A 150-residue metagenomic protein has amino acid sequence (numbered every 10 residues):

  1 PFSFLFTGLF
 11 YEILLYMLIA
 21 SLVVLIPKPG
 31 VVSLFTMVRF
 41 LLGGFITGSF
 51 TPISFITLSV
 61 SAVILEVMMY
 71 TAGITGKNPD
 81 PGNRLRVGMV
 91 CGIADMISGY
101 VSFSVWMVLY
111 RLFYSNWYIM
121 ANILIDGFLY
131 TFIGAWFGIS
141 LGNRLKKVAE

Functional and structural regions predicted by a protein language model:
P1-G8, R39-M69: Interfacial aromatic-anchored transmembrane helix boundaries in multi-pass membrane proteins
P1-I26: Hydrophobic transmembrane alpha-helices
L5, P52, D80-E150: Membrane-embedded alpha-helical hairpins and interfacial helices in multi-pass inner-membrane proteins
I13, M17, P29-M37, F55-S59 (+2 more regions): Hydrophobic alpha-helical transmembrane segments
A20-S21, F40-F45, V63, V67 (+4 more regions): Alpha-helical transmembrane segments of multipass membrane proteins
L25-P27, V67-G76: Structural signal for the C-terminal ends of transmembrane alpha-helices and the immediately following loop
V32, K77-P79: Helix-centric, low-specificity signal for extended rod-like, repetitive segments
